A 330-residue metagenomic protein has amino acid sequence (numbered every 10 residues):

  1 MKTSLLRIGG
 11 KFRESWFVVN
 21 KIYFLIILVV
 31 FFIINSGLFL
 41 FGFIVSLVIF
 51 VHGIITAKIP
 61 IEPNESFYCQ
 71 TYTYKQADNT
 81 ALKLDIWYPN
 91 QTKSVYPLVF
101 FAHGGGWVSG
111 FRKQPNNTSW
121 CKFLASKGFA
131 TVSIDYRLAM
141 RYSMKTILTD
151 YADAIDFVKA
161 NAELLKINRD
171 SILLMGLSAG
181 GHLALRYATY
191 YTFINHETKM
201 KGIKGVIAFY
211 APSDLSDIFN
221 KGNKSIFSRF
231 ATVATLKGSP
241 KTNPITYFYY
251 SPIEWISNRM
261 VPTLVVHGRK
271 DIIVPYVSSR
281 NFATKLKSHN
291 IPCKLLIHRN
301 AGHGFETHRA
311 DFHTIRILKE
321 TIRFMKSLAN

Functional and structural regions predicted by a protein language model:
V48-S94: N-terminal cap/lid segment of alpha/beta-hydrolase-fold proteins
I61, D217-W255, V261: Mobile cap/lid helix-loop segments that gate and shape the active-site cleft of serine hydrolases
V95-G106: Short beta-strand element of the alpha/beta-hydrolase
F111-W120, V132-R169, H308-R316: Catalytic nucleophile-loop/oxyanion-hole region of alpha/beta-hydrolase and closely related hydrolase-like folds
D156-G222: Primarily recognizes the serine-hydrolase "nucleophile elbow" in alpha/beta-hydrolase and SGNH/GDSL folds
R259, V265-H267, D271: Short beta-strand/loop motif that positions the catalytic acidic residue of the alpha/beta-hydrolase fold
I272-N281: Conserved alpha/beta-hydrolase "acid-adjacent" motif
D311-N330: Catalytic active-site module of serine/aspartate enzymes centered on a nucleophile-bearing elbow/loop
